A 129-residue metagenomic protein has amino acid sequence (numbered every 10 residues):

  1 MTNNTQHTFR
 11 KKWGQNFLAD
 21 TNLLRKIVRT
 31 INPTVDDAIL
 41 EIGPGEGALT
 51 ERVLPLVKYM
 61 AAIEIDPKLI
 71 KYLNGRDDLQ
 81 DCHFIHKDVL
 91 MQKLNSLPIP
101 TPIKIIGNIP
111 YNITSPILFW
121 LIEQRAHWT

Functional and structural regions predicted by a protein language model:
M1-T129: Catalytic cores of RNA-modifying enzymes
